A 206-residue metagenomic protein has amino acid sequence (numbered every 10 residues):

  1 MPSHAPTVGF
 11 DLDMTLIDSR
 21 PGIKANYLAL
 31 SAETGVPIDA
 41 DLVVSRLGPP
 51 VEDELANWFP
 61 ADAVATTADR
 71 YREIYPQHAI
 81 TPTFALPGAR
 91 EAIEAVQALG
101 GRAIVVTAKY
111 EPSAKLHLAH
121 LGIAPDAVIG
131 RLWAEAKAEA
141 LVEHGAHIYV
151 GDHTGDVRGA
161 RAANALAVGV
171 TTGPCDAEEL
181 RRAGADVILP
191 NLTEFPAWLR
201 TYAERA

Functional and structural regions predicted by a protein language model:
M1-F10, A197-T201, R205-A206: Non-catalytic pre-domain segments flanking phosphatase-related domains
P2-R90, L99: N-terminal helical cap/lid subdomain that shapes the substrate entry/recognition surface in HAD-like hydrolases
L42-V43, I123-K137: A short, structured active-site edge motif that brings together acidic residues
R46, P50, F84-G88, K109-Y110 (+4 more regions): Short beta->alpha linker loops
A89-L118, R131: Substrate-recognition element of Asp-dependent hydrolases with the DxDx(T/V) motif
R90-A98, V142, V157-N164: Surface-exposed amphipathic alpha-helices with a cationic face
T107, V150-T193: Acidic, Mg2+-coordinating phosphoryl-transfer loop and its flanking beta/alpha structural elements, shared across
L132-H144, T154, R158: Short loop-to-alpha-helix "cap/lid" segments that border enzyme active sites across diverse enzyme classes
